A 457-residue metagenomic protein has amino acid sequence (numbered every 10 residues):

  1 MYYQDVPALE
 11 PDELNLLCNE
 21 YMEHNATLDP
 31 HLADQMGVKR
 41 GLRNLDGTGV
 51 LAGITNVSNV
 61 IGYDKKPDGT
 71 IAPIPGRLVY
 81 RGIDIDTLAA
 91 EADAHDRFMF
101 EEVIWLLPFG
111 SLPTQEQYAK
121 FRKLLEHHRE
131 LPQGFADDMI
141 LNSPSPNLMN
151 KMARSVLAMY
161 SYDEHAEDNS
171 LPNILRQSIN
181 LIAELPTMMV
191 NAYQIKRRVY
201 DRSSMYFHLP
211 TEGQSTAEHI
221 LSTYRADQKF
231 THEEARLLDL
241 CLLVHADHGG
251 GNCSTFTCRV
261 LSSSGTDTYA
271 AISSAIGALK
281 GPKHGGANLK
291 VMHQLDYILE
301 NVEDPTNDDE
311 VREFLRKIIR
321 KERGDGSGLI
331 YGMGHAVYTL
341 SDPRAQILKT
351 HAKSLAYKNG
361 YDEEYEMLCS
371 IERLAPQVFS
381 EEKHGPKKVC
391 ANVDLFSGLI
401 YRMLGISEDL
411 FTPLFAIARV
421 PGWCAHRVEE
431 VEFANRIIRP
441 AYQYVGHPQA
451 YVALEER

Functional and structural regions predicted by a protein language model:
M1-R457: Non-transmembrane, aqueous-exposed alpha-helical and coiled segments at domain scale
